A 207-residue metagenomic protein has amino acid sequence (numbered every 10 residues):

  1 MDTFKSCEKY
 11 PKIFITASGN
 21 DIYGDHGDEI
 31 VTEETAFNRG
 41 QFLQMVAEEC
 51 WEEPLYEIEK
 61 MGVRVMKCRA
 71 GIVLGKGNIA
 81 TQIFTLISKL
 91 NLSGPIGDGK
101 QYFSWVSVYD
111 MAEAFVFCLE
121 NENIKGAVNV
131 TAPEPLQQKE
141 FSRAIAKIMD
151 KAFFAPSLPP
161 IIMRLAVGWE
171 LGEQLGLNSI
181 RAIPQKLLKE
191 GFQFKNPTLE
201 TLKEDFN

Functional and structural regions predicted by a protein language model:
M1-G40: Conserved Rossmann-fold NAD(P)-dependent oxidoreductase catalytic core, especially the SDR/UDP-sugar
G27-K67: Catalytic helix-loop patch of NAD(P)-dependent Rossmann-fold dehydrogenases
G40-Q44, G71-N78, D98-V106: Glycine-rich "substrate-gating" loop/helix at the edge of Rossmann-like oxidoreductase active sites
E49, M61-V63, V73-I83, C118-V128: Glycine/proline-rich active-site loop of Rossmann-fold NAD(P)-dependent oxidoreductases
T85-S93, K100-L136: Alpha-helical substrate-binding/gating segment
M111, F115, V130, F141 (+2 more regions): Non-catalytic, hydrophobic alpha-helical segments
N121-E170, E204-F206: Mid/C-terminal beta-alpha module of Rossmann-like enzyme folds, strongest in SDR-family dehydrogenases/epimerases
F153-F154, E173-N207: C-terminal amphipathic/interface module of NAD(P)-dependent oxidoreductases and related NAD-binding regulators
